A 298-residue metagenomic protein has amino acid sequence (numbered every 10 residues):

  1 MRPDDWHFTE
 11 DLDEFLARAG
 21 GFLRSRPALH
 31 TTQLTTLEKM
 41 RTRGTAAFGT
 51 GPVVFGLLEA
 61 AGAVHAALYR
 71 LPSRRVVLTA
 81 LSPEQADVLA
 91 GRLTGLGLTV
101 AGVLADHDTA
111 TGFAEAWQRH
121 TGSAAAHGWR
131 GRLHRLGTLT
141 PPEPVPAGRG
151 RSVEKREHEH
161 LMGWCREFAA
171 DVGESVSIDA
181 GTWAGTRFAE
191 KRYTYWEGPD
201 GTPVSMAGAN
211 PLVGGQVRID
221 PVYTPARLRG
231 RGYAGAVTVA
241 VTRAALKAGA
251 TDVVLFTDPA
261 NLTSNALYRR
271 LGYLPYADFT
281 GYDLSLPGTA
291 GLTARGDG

Functional and structural regions predicted by a protein language model:
M1-Q33, L139-S175, L292-G298: Short amphipathic alpha-helix that is part of the acyltransferase structural core
W6-L12, G21, P27, T35-G102 (+1 more regions): Conserved donor-binding loop and adjoining core beta-sheet/short helix segment in diverse acyl/aminoacyl transferases
E38, P72, S175-D200, V204-Y223: A conserved beta-strand-loop-helix scaffold within acyl/acetyltransferase catalytic domains
E59-A66, R70-A147, Y282: Acyl-donor-binding surface of acyltransferase catalytic domains
P83-R92, D220-A226, G230-K247, N265-R270: Conserved acetyl-CoA-binding loop-helix of GNAT-fold acetyltransferases
G97-D106, A245-T257: Conserved GNAT acetyl-CoA-binding A-motif
L104-A110, L255-N265, Y282-T289: Conserved beta-strand-loop-alpha-helix junction that forms the acyl-donor binding cleft
D108-H127, G235, P259-A277: Conserved active-site alpha-helix within GNAT-family acetyltransferase domains
